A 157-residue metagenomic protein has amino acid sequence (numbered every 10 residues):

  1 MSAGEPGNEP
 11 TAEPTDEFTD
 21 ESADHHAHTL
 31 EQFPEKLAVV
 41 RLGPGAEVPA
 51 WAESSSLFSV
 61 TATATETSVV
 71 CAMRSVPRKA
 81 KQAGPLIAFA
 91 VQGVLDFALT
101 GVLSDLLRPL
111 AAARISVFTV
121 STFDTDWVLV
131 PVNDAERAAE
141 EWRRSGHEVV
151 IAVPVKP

Functional and structural regions predicted by a protein language model:
M1-P109, A113, R137-P157: Regulatory modules associated with amino-acid/nitrogen control
E66-C71, T125-P131: A generic structural motif
A112-V128, D134, V155-P157: A cross-kingdom feature marking solvent-exposed beta-strand/loop segments within repeated, beta-rich binding/scaffold
